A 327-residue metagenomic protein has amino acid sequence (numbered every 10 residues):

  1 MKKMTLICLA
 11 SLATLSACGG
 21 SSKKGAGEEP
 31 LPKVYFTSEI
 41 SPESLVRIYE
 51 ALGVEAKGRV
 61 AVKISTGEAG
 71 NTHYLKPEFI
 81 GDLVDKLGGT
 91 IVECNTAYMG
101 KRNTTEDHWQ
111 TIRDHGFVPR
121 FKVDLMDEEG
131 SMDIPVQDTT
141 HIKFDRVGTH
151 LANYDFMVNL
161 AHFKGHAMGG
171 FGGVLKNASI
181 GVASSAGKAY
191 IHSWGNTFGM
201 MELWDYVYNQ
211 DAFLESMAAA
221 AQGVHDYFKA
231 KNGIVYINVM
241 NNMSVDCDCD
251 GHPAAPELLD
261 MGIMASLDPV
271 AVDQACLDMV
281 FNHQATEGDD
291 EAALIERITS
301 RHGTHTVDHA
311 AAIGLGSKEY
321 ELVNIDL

Functional and structural regions predicted by a protein language model:
M1-M4, C276: Positively charged n-region of N-terminal signal peptides that target proteins for export
M4-A13: Sec-dependent N-terminal signal peptides
L15-A17: C-terminal motif of bacterial Sec signal peptides marking the signal peptidase cleavage site
G19-A26: Bacterial lipoprotein signal-peptidase II cleavage site
G27-G81, K86-L327: Extended, low-polarity segments enriched in aliphatic/aromatic residues
